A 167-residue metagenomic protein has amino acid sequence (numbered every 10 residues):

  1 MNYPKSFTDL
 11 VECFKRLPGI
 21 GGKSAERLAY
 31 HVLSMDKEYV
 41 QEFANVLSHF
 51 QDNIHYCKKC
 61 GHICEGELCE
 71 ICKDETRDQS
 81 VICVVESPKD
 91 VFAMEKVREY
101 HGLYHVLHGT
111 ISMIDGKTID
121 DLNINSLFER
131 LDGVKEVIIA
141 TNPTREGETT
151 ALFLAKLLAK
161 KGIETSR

Functional and structural regions predicted by a protein language model:
M1-N2, Y100: N-proximal short alpha-helices
N2-F7, R16, E26-I82, S87-V91: Cys/His-rich Zn2+-binding cysteine-cluster or related metal-binding knuckle/ribbon modules and their
T8-E12, E26-Y30, Q41, N45 (+4 more regions): Solvent-exposed alpha-helical segments within well-ordered globular domains of core cellular machineries
K15-P18, L47-Q51, R98-E99, L131-D132: Generic secondary-structure transition motif, activating predominantly at the C-termini of alpha-helices
P18, K37, F50, H62 (+3 more regions): Conserved phosphate/pyrophosphate-binding and hydrolysis machinery centered on Walker-type P-loop NTPases, extending
A25, D74-T141: Extended interfacial segments that mediate partner engagement and assembly in macromolecular machines
H101, F128-I138, P143-R167: Long C-terminal interaction/binding lobes of large macromolecular proteins
